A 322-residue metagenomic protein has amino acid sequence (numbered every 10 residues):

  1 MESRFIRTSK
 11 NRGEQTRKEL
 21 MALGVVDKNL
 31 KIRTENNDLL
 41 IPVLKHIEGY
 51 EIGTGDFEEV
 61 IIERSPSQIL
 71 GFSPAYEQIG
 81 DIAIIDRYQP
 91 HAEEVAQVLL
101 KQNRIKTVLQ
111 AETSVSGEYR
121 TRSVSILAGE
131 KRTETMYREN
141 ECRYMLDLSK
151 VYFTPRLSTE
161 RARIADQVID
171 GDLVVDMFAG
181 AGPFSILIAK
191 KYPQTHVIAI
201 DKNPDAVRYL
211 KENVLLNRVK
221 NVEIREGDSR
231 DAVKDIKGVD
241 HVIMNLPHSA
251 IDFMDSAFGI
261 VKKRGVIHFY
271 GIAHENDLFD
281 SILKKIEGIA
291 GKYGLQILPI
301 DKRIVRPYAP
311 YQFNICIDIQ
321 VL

Functional and structural regions predicted by a protein language model:
M1-L322: SAM-dependent transferase fold signal centered on methyltransferase-like domains, encompassing both Class I
